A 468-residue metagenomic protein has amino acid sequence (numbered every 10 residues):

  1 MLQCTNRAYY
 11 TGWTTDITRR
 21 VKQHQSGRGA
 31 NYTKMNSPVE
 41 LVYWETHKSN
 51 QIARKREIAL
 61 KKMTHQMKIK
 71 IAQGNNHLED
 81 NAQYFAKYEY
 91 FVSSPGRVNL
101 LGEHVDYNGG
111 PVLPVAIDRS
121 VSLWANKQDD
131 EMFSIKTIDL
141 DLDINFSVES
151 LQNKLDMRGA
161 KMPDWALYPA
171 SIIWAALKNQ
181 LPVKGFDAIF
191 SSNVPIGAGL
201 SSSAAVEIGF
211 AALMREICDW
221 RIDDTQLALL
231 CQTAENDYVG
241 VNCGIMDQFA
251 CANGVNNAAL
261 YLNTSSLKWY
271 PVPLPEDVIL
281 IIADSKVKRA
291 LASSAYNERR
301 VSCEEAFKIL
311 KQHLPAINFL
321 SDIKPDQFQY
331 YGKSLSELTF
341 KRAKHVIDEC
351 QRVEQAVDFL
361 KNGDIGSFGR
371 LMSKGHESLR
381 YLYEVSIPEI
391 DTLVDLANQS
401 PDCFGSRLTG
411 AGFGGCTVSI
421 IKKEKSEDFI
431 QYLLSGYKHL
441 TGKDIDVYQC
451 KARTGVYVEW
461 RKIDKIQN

Functional and structural regions predicted by a protein language model:
M1-E79: Structure-specific nucleic-acid interaction/processing domains
W13, T46-H47, S93, W220 (+1 more regions): A structural signal for short, well-ordered beta-strand elements
D80-P111, N145, E149-L151, R158-P275 (+3 more regions): Gly/Ser-rich oxyanion-binding loop with an adjacent helix/lid that shapes the negatively charged ligand pocket
Q83-R97, L101, S122-M162, A258-G405 (+1 more regions): C-terminal nucleotide
G109-A116, R299-R300: Short Gly/aromatic-enriched secondary-structure transition segments
A204-A205, C416-I421: FabD-like malonyl-/acyl-CoA
